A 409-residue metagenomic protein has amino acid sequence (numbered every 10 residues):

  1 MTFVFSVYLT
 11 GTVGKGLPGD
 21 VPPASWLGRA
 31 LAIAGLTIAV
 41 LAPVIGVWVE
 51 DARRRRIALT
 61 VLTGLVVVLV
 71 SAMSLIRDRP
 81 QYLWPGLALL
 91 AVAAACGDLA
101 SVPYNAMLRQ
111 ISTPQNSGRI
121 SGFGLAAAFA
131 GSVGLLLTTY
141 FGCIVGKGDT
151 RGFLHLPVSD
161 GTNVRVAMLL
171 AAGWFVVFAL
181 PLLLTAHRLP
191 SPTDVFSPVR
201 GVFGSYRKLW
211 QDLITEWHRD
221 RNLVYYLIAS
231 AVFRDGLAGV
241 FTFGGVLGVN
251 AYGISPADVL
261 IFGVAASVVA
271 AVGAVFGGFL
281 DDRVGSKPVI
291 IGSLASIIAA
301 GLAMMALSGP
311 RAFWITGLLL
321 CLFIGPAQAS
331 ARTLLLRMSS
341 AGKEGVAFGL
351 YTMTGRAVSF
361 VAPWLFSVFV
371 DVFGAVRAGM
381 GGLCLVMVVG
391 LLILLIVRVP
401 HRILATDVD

Functional and structural regions predicted by a protein language model:
T2-A24, T242-D258: Short amphipathic helix-loop junctions that connect adjacent transmembrane helices in Major Facilitator Superfamily/SLC
D20-V21, C143-G173, V368-M387: A membrane-interface helix-boundary motif in multi-pass transporters
V40-R54, G273-S286, V370: Helix-to-loop junctions at the C-terminal end of transmembrane segments in multipass secondary transporters
I57-A72, P288-A303: Structural signature of the two symmetry-related core transmembrane helices
S74, W174-T185, G381-D409: Multi-pass alpha-helical transporter architecture, strongest for 12-TM Major Facilitator/SLC carriers used
S74-A88, M305-T316: Helix-loop junctions at membrane interfaces in 12-TM secondary transporters
L99-S112, P326-S340: Intracellular juxtamembrane helix-capping segments at the cytosolic ends of symmetry-related transmembrane helices
H187-I228: Juxtamembrane intracellular "pre-TM" segments in multi-pass secondary transporters
